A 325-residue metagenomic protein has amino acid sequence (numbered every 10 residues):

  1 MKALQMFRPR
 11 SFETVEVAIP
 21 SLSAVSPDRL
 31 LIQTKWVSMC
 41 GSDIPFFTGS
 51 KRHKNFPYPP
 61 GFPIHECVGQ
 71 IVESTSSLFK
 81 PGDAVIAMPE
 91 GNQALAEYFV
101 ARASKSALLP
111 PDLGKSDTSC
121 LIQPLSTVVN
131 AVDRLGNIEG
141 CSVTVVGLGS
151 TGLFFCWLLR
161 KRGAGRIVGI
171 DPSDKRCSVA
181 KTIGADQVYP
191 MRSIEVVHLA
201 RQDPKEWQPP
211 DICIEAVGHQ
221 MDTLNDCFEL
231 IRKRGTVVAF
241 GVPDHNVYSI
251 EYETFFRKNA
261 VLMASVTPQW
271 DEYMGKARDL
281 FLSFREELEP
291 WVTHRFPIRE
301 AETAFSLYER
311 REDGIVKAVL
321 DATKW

Functional and structural regions predicted by a protein language model:
L22-S38, K51-N92, D112: Glycine-rich beta-strand-centered segment in the early N-terminal region that forms part of a ligand/cofactor-binding
H65, A84-V146, C156, C177: NAD(P)H dinucleotide-binding glycine-rich loop of Rossmann-like/cofactor-binding domains, especially the beta1-alpha1
V145-L148, R160-D226: Adenosine-nucleotide cofactor-binding segment
G152-L153: N-terminal Rossmann-fold NAD(P) dinucleotide-binding loop
N225-E229, D271-W325: C-terminal hydrophobic helical "lid"/dimerization subdomain of Rossmann-like NAD(P)H-dependent oxidoreductases
I231-K233: Helix-to-beta-strand junctions that scaffold the AdoMet/dcAdoMet cofactor pocket in Class I SAM-dependent enzymes
T236, I250-P290: Rossmann-fold dehydrogenase core element
F240-G241: Acidic carboxylate diad motif detector
